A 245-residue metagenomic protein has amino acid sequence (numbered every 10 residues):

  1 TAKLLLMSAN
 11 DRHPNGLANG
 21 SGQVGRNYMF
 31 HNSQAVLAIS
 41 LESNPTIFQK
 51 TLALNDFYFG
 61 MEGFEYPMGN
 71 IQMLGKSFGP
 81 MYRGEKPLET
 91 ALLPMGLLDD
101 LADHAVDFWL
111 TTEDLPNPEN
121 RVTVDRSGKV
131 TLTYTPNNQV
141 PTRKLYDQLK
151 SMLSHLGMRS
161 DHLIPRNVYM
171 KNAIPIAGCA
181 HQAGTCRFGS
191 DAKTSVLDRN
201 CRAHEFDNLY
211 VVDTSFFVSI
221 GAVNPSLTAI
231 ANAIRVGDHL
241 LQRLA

Functional and structural regions predicted by a protein language model:
T1, L6-D11, E42-P45, F59 (+7 more regions): Short, glycine-/Ser/Thr-/acidic-enriched flexible segments
T1-F48, D213, N232, D238-R243: Glycine-rich loop(s) and the adjacent beta-strand/alpha-helix scaffold that form part
G25-M29, L98-L101, T112-E113, I176-C179: Short Gly/Pro-enriched turn/cap motifs at secondary-structure boundaries
T46-Q72: Extended catalytic-interface subdomain
G79-D161: C-terminal catalytic lobe of FAD-dependent flavoproteins
D107-W109, N137-I220, S226: A glycine-rich dinucleotide-binding beta-alpha-beta segment and adjacent secondary-structure elements that constitute
L149-L156, A233-A245: Internal hydrophobic alpha-helix adjacent to the cofactor/substrate pocket in enzyme cavities
S219-L240: A conserved FAD-binding loop/helix module that cradles the flavin
